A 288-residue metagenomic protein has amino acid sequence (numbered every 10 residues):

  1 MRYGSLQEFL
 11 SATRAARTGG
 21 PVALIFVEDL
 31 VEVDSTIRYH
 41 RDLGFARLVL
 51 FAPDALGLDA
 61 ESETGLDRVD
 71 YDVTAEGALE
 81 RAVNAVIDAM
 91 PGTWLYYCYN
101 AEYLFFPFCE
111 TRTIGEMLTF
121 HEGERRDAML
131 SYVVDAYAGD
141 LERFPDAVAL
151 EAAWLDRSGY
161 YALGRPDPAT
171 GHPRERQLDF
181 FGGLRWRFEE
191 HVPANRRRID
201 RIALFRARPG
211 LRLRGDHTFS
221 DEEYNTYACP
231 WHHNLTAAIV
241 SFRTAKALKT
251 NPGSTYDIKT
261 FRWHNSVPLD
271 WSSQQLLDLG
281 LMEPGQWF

Functional and structural regions predicted by a protein language model:
M1-D34, R41: N-proximal low-complexity "stem/linker" segments adjacent to membrane-targeting elements
I25, R47-P53: Short, hydrophobic beta-strand segments that form beta-sheet elements in well-ordered domains
D29-V31, E102-P107, A136: Short acidic, S/G/P-rich loop/turn micro-motifs used as interaction or catalytic elements
R38-L48: Short, acidic, metal-binding catalytic loop of nucleotide-sugar glycosyltransferases
G44, G65-L66, R125: Glycine-centered loop/turn motif at secondary-structure junctions
A46-R47, T93, D127: Short acidic/polar active-site loop segments enriched in Thr and Asp
F51-C98, Y103-T119: Active-site-proximal specificity loops/subdomain of glycosyltransferases
F108-F288: Catalytic-site signature of metal-activated, phosphate-bearing donor transferases, centered on the GT-A/GT-A-like
